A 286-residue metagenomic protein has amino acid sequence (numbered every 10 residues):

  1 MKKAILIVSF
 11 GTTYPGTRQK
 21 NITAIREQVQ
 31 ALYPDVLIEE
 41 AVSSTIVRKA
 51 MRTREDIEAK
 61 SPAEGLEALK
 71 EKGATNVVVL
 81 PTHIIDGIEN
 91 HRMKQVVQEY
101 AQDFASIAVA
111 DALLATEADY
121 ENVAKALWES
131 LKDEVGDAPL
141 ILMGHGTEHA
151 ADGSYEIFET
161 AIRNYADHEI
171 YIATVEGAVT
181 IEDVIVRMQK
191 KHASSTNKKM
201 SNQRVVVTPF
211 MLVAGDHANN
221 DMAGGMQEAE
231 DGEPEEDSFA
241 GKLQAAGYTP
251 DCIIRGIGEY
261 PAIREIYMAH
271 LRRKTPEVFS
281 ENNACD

Functional and structural regions predicted by a protein language model:
M1-D286: Active-site-proximal alpha-helix that buttresses catalytic centers in soluble enzyme cores
